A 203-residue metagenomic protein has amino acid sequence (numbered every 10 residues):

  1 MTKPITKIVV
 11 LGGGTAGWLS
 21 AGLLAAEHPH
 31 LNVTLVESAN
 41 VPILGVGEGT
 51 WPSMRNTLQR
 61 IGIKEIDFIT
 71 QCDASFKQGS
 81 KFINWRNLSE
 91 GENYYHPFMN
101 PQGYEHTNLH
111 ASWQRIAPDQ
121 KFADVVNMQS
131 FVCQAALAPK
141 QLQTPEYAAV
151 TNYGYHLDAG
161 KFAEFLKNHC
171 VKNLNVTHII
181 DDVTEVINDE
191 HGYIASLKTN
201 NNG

Functional and structural regions predicted by a protein language model:
K3-G14: Beta1/beta-strand and adjacent pyrophosphate-binding region of the FAD-binding site in flavoprotein oxidoreductases
G17: N-terminal Rossmann-fold NAD(P) dinucleotide-binding loop
S20-L31, T57-R60, N173: A short, Lys/Arg-enriched amphipathic alpha-helix followed by its capping loop at the start of a domain
A25-V46: Glycine-rich FAD pyrophosphate-binding loop
P42, V46-A135: Dinucleotide-binding Rossmann-like beta1-alpha1 core, especially the glycine-rich loop that anchors the ADP
A149-H169, H178-D181: Short beta-strand to alpha-helix junction loop
T177-S196: A conserved short coil-to-beta-strand element within the FAD-binding core of flavoproteins
N200-G203: Core beta-strand elements of the Rossmann-like FAD/NAD(P) dinucleotide-binding domain in flavoenzyme oxidoreductases
